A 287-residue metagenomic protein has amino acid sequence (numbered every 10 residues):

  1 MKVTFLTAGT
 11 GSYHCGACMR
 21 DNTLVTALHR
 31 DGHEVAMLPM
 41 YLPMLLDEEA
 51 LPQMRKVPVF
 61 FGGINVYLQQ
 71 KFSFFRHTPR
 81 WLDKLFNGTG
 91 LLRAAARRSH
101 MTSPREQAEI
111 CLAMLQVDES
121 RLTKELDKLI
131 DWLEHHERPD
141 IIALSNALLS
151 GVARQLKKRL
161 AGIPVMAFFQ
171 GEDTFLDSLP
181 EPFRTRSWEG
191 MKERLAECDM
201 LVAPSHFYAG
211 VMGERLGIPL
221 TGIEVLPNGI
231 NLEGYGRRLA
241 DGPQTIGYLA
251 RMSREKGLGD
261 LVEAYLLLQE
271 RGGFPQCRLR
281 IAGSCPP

Functional and structural regions predicted by a protein language model:
G9, L249-S253, L268, C285-P286: Short donor-sugar binding/catalytic loops of nucleotide-sugar-dependent glycosyltransferases, especially enzymes
M37-D131: A conserved catalytic-core segment of Leloir-type glycosyltransferases
V117, L148-G151, M166-F183, E197: A short, histidine- and acid-enriched strand-loop-helix "catalytic/donor-clamping" loop that lines the nucleotide-sugar
I130-H135, P182-M200: Membrane-proximal helix-turn-helix segments that form the acceptor-binding/catalytic region of lipid-linked
I141-A143, L156-F175, E224: Active-site proximal beta-strand in glycosyltransferases
F207, G229: Carbohydrate-associated surface elements
L239-K256, V262-L266, R280: Conserved donor-binding/catalytic core segment of Leloir-type glycosyltransferases
R278-P287: Glycosyltransferase donor-sugar binding loop
